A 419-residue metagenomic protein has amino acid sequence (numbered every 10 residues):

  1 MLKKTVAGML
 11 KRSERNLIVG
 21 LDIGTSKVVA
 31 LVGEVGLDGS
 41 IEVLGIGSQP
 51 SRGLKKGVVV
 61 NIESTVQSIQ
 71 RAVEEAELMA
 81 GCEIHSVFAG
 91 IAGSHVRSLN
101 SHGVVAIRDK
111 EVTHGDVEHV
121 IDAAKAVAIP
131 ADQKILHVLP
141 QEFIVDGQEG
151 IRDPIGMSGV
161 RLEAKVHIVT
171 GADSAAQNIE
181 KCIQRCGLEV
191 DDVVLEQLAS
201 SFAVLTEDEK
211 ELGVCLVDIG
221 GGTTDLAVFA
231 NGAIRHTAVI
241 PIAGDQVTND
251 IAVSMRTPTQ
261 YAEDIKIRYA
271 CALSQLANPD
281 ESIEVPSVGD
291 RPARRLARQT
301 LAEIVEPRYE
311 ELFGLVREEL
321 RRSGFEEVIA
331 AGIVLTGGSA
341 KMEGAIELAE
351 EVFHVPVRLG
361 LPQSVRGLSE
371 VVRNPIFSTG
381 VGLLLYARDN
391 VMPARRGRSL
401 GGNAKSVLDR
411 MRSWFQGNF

Functional and structural regions predicted by a protein language model:
M1-T25, L31-L216, A233-I234, G244 (+8 more regions): Nucleotide/phosphate-binding catalytic cleft detector across ATP-hydrolyzing and phosphate-transferring enzymes
V28-G33, T224-V228: Short beta-strand scaffold segments in enzyme catalytic cores
I91-S94, G221, G337-G338: Core structural elements
G213-C215, A227, G232-R235, V239 (+2 more regions): Conserved structured catalytic cores and adjacent interaction surfaces of nucleotide-binding/hydrolyzing enzymes
R308-R317: A general structural motif
V316, L335, L383: Hydrophobic, well-ordered secondary-structure elements that form the walls of internal hydrophobic environments
T336-G337, M342-V352: Conserved active-site/ligand-binding neighborhood in enzyme cores
